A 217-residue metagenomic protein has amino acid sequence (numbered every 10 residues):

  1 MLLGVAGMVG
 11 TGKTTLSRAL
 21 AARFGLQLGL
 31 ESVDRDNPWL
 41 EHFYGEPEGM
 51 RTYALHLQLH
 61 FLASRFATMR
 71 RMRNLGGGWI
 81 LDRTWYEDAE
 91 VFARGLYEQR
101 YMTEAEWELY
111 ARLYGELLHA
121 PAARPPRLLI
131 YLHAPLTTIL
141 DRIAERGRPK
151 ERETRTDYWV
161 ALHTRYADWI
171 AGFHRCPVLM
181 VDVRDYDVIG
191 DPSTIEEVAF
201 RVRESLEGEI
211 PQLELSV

Functional and structural regions predicted by a protein language model:
V5: Hydrophobic anchor at the beta1->P-loop junction of P-loop NTPases
M8: P-loop (Walker A) phosphate-binding loop of NTP-binding proteins
K13: Conserved lysine of the Walker
A22-S64, V91-R94: Conserved substrate/cofactor phosphate-moiety recognition/catalytic segment in nucleotide-dependent phosphotransferases
L57, S64-A105: A basic- and aromatic-enriched beta-loop-alpha substructure that forms the phosphate/nucleotide- and DNA/RNA-contacting
V91-A167: A glycine- and Lys/Arg-enriched "phosphate-lid" helix/loop adjacent to the NTP-binding pocket of small-molecule kinases
L140-V217: NTP-dependent small-molecule kinase module
